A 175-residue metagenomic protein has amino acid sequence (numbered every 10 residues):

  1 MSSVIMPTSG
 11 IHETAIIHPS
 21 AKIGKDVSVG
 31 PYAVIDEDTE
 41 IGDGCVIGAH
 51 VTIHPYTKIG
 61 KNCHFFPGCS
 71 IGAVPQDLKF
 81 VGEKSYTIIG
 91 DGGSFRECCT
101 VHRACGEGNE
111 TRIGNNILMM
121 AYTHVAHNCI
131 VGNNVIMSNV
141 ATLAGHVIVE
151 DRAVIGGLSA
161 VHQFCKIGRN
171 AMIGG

Functional and structural regions predicted by a protein language model:
I5, S9-G175: Structural signal for interior beta-strand "rungs" in well-ordered beta-sheet cores of soluble enzyme domains
